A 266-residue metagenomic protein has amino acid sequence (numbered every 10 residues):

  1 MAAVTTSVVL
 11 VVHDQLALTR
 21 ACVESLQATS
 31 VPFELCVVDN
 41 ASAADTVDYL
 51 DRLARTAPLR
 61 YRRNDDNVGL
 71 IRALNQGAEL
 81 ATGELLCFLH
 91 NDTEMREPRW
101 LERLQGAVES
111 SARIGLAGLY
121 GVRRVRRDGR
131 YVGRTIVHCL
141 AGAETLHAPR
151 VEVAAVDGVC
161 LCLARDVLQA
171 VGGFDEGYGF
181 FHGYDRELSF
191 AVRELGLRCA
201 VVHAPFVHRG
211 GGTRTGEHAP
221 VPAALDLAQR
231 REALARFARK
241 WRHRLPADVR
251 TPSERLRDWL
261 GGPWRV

Functional and structural regions predicted by a protein language model:
E24-F33: Short, acidic, metal-binding catalytic loop of nucleotide-sugar glycosyltransferases
D39-Y49: A conserved acidic beta->alpha catalytic loop
N64-A81: Glycine-rich, basic loop-to-helix element that forms the pyrophosphate-binding segment of sugar-nucleotide handling
L86: Short aromatic/hydrophobic "clamp" motif used to bind/position activated sugar donors
E94, A155-C160, R165, Q169-H208: Donor nucleotide-sugar recognition loop
E94, P98-V132: Conserved donor NDP-sugar-binding/catalytic core segment of glycosyltransferases
A117, G133-A154: Short, flexible, basic/aromatic active-site loop/helix in glycosyltransferases
V125, E187-V266: Active-site-adjacent helix/loop segment of glycosyltransferases that harbors family-specific signature motifs
